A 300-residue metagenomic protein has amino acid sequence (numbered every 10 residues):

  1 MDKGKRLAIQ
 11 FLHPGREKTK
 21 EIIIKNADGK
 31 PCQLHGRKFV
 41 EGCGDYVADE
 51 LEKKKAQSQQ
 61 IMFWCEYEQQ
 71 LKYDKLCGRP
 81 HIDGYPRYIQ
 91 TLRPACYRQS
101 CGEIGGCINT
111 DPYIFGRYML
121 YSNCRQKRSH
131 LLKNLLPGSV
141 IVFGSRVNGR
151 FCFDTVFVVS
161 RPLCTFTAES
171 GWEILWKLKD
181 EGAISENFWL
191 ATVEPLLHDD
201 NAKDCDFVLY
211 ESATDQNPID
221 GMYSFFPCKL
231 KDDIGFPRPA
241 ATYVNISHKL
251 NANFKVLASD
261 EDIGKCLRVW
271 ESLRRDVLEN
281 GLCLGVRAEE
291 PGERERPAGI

Functional and structural regions predicted by a protein language model:
M1-D2, K53-K54, L131-L135, R146-F151 (+1 more regions): A general structural signal for short secondary-structure junctions and capping/turn motifs
M1-P86, C164-I300: Contiguous surface segments at macromolecular interaction interfaces
F11-L12, F143, V159: Hydrophobic side chains in beta-strands
H81-R150: Short N-terminal edge-element motif at the start of the domain
S145-N148, V158, S170-I174: Short, surface-exposed recognition loops or helix-turn segments adjacent to catalytic cores
C152-C164: Short beta-strand-centered aromatic/proline hotspots
